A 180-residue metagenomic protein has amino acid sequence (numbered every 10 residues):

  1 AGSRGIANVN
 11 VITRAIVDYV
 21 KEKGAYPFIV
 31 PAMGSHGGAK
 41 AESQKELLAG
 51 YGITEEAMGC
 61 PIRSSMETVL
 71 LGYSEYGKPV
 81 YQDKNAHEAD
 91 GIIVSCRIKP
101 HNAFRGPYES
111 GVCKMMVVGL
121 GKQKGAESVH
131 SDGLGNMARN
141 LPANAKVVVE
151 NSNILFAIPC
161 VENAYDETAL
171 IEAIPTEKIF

Functional and structural regions predicted by a protein language model:
A1-K45: N-terminal active-site beta-alpha-beta segment that forms phosphate/nucleotide-binding and substrate-recognition loops
R4-A7, V80, G135: Alpha-helix capping and helix-loop boundary segments enriched in small/acidic/polar residues
I6-N8, H36-G38, L70-L71, H101-N102 (+1 more regions): Flexible loop/turn segments at secondary-structure boundaries
V11-V20, S43-T54, Y108-V118: A glycine- and small-aliphatic-rich helix-loop capping segment at beta-alpha/alpha-beta transitions that lines
F28-H36, M58-T68, A157-N163: Core alpha/beta catalytic barrel or barrel-like domain that forms the active/cofactor pocket in diverse metabolic
S43-P107: An acidic, phosphate/nucleotide-engaging active-site surface
Q82-F180: Conserved, well-structured core segments that form the ligand-binding/active-site neighborhood of functional domains
